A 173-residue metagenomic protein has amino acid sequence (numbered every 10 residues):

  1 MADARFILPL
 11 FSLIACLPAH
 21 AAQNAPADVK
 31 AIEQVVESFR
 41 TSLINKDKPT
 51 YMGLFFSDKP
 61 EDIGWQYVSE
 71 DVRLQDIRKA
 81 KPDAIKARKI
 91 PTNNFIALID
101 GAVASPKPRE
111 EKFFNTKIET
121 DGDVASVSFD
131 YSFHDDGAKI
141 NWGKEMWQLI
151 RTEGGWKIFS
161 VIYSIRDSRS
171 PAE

Functional and structural regions predicted by a protein language model:
M1-L8: Bacterial N-terminal signal peptides that target proteins for export
L8-C16: Bacterial N-terminal signal peptides
A19-E61: Short, low-complexity N-terminal intrinsically disordered segments enriched in polar/charged residues
N24, Q75-D136: Surface-exposed, charged secondary-structure patches
F55, P60-K86: A short gly/proline-enriched turn/hairpin at secondary-structure junctions
F55-F56, F129-F133, I162-Y163: A mature extracytoplasmic/lumenal domain signature
V124-S128, I140-S170: Short beta-strand edge/turn micro-motifs at domain boundaries
